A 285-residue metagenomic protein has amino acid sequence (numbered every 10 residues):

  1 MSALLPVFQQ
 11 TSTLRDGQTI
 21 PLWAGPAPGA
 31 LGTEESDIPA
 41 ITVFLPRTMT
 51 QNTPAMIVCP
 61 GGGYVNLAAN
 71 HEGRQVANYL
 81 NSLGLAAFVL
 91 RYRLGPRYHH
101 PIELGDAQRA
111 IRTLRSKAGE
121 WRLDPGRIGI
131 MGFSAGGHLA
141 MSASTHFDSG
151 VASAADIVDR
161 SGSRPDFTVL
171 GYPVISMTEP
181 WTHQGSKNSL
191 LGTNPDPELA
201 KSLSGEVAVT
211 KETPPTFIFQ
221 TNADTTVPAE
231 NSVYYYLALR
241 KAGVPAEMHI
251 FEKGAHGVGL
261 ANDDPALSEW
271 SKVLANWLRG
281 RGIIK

Functional and structural regions predicted by a protein language model:
F8-T50: N-terminal cap/lid segment of alpha/beta-hydrolase-fold proteins
P39, A154-V158, T193-A208, T213-P214: Active-site nucleophile elbow and catalytic-triad environment of alpha/beta-hydrolase enzymes
F44, F219, A229, V233-K285: C-terminal catalytic histidine-bearing segment of alpha/beta-hydrolase fold enzymes
N52-G61: Short beta-strand element of the alpha/beta-hydrolase
P60-V65, N222: Active-site glycine-rich loops that stabilize anionic/oxyanionic intermediates across multiple enzyme folds
A68-N70, R74-V76, L90-P125, A261-E269: Catalytic nucleophile-loop/oxyanion-hole region of alpha/beta-hydrolase and closely related hydrolase-like folds
R109-S186, A200-K201, G205: Primarily recognizes the serine-hydrolase "nucleophile elbow" in alpha/beta-hydrolase and SGNH/GDSL folds
I218-Q220, D224: Short beta-strand/loop motif that positions the catalytic acidic residue of the alpha/beta-hydrolase fold
